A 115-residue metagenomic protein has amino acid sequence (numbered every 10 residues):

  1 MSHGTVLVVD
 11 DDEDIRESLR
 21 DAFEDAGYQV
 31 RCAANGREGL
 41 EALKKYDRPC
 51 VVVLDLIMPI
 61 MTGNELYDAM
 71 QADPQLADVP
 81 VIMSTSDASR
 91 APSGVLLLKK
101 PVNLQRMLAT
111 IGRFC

Functional and structural regions predicted by a protein language model:
D12-R16: Short acidic/polar segment at the start of the alpha1 helix of CheY-like receiver
E17-D25: Charged docking surfaces used in two-component/phosphorelay signaling
G27-A34, A42: Short hydrophobic/Thr-rich beta-strand motif most characteristic of the beta2 strand and flanking loop of CheY-like
N35-E38, T62-D68: Acidic catalytic/metal-coordinating carboxylates
D47-V53, M70: Active-site beta3 strand of CheY-like receiver
M58: Receiver (REC) domain active-site loop signature in two-component systems and cognate sites in sensor histidine kinases
I82-T85: Hydrophobic/aromatic residues positioned on beta-strands within the core alpha/beta folds
V102-C115: C-terminal output helix
